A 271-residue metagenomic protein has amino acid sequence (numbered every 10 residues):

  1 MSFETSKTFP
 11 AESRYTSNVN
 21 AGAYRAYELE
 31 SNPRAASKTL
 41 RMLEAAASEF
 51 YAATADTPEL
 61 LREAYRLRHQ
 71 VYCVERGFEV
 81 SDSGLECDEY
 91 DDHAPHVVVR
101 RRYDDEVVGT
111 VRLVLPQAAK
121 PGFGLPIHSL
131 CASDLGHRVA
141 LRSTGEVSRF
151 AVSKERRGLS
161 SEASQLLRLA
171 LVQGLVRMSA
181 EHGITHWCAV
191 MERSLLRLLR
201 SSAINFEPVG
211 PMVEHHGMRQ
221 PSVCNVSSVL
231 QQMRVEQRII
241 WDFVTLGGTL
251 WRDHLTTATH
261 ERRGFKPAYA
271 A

Functional and structural regions predicted by a protein language model:
E4, F9-P58: Conserved N-terminal entry element of GNAT/NAT acetyltransferase domains
P33-L40, D134-G145, L230-M233: Acyltransferase donor/substrate-recognition loop-hinge adjacent to the catalytic core
K38-E86, D91-Y103: Short amphipathic alpha-helix that is part of the acyltransferase structural core
V98, D105-L115: Conserved beta-strand in the GNAT
G109, L125, L255-A258: Structured alpha-helical
P121-V226: Acyl-donor binding region in acyl/amide transferases
G210-R262: Accessory, usually C-terminal, subdomains that scaffold auxiliary metal cofactors
